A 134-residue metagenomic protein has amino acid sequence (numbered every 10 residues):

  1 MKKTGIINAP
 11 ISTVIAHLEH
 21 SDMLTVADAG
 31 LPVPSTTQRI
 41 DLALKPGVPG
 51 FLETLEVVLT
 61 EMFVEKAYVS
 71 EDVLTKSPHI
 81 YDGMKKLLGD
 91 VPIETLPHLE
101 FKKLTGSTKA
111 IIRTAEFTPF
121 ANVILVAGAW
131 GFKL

Functional and structural regions predicted by a protein language model:
M1-L44: Long, hydrophobic N-terminal alpha-helical segment
I7, A16-L18, P32, L59-E61 (+3 more regions): Solvent-exposed alpha-helices and their adjacent loops that cap or buttress functional pockets in soluble metabolic
V14, L18-S21, V57-E65, L87-V91 (+1 more regions): Change "in soluble alpha/beta enzymes" to "in soluble alpha/beta proteins
E19-D22, T36-T37, F63-V64, G106-T108 (+1 more regions): Short coil/turn connectors at secondary-structure junctions
T25-V26, Y68, I111, I124: Structural motif
P32-P34, L42-E65, K76-L88, E100-L104: Feature captures the catalytic cores and cofactor-binding loops of soluble hydro-lyases/lyases that act on carboxylate
K66-D72: Short internal beta-strands
I80-K86, D90-L134: Glycine-rich, aromatic-bearing surface loops/beta-hairpins
